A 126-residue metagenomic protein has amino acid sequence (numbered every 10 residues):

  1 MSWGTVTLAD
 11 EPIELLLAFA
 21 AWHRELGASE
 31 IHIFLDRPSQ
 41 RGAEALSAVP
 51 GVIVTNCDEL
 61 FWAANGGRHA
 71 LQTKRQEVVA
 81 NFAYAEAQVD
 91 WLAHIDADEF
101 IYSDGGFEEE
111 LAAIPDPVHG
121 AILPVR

Functional and structural regions predicted by a protein language model:
M1-R24: N-proximal low-complexity "stem/linker" segments adjacent to membrane-targeting elements
A18-F19, V79, D96, E110: Short, hydrophobic/aromatic alpha-helical segments in well-folded domains
W22, F82-E86, A113: A generic secondary-structure signal
L35-R41: Acidic ATP/Mg2+-coordinating residue in the GHKL
R41-W91: Active-site-proximal specificity loops/subdomain of glycosyltransferases
V89-Y102: Short beta-strand-to-loop acidic/aromatic patch adjacent to the donor-nucleotide binding site
S103-R126: Conserved donor-nucleotide/metal-binding helix-loop-beta segment in metal-dependent transferases, i.e., the alpha-helix
